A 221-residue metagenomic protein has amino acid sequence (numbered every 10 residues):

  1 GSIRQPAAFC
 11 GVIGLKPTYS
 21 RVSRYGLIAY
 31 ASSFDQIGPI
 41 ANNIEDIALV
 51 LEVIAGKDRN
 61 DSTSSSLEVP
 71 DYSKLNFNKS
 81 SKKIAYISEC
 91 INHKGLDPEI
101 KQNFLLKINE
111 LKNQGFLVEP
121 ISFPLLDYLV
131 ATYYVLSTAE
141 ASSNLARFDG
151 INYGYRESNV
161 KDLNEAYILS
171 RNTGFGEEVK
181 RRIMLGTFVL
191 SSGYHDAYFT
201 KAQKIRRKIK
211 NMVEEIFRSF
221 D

Functional and structural regions predicted by a protein language model:
G1-G11: FAD-binding core of FAD-dependent oxidoreductases, characterized by glycine-rich FAD pyrophosphate-binding loops
I13-K101, E165, L169: A short helix-breaking turn/cap at a secondary-structure junction
P17-S20, L27, P39-E45, L49-N60 (+8 more regions): Generic secondary-structure signature for well-ordered alpha-helical cores
D71-Y72, L96-S122, Y153-Y155, E165 (+3 more regions): Acyltransferase
N78-I87, A139-K210, E214: Short helix-loop capping/hinge segments that flank enzyme active sites or metal/cofactor-binding pockets
I87, I121-P124: Conserved beta-strand termini and adjacent loop/short-helix elements that scaffold enzyme active sites in alpha/beta
E89-H93, L126, L190-S191: A short, flexible beta-alpha/helix-coil linker loop
P98, V130-A139: Short glycine/threonine-rich loop-to-helix capping motif typified by GTGT followed within a few residues by an Asp-Pro
